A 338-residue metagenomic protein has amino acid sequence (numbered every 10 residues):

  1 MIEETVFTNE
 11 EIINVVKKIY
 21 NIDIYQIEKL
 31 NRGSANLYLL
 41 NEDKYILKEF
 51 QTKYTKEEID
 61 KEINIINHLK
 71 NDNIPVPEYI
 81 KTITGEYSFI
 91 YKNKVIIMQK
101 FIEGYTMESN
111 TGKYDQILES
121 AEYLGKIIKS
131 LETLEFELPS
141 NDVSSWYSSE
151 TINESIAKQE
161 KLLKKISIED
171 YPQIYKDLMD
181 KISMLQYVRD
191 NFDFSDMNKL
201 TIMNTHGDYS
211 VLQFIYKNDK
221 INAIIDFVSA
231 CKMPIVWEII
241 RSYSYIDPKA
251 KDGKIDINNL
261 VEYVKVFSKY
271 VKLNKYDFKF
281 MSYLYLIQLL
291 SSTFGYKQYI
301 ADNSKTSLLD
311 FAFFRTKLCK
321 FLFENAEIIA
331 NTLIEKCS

Functional and structural regions predicted by a protein language model:
M1-T84, E335-S338: Conserved NTP-binding catalytic cores of kinases and kinase-like/nucleotidyltransferase enzymes across multiple kinase
N9, F136, S155-H206, T332-C337: An alpha-helical support segment within catalytic cores of ATP-dependent transferases
S34-E42, R189-W237: Active-site acidic catalytic loop and adjacent metal/ATP-binding pocket of ATP-dependent phosphoryl transfer enzymes
D43-L138: ATP-binding pocket architecture of kinase catalytic cores
I96-N110, L289-K305: A glycine-centered beta->alpha junction motif in the catalytic cores of kinase/phosphotransferase enzymes
Y114-I174: A cross-family kinase active-site recognition segment
V236-K272, L286-N303: Active-site activation/catalytic loop segments of kinase-like enzymes and analogous catalytic loops in related
S292-S338: ATP/Mg2+ or Mg2+-diphosphate-binding catalytic cores that bind nucleotide phosphates or diphosphates via glycine-rich
